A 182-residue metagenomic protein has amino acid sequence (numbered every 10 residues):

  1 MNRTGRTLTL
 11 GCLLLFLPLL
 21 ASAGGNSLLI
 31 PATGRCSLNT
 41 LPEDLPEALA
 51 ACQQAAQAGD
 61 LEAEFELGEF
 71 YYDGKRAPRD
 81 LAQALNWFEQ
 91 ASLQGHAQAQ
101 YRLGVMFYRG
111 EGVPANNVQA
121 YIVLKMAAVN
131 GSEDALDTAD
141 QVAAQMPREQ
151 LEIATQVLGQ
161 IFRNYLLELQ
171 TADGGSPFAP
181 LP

Functional and structural regions predicted by a protein language model:
N2-C12: Bacterial N-terminal signal peptides that target proteins for export
A21-A51, P182: N-terminal leader/linker segments that initiate helical-solenoid repeat arrays
L29-S37, E66-D73, R102-R109, D140-V142: Hydrophobic face of amphipathic alpha-helices that form TPR/SEL1-like repeat modules and related alpha-solenoid
N39, D44, Q57-D60, D73-K75 (+5 more regions): Short helix-capping/linker turns of helical repeat alpha-solenoids
A63, A99, A135-D137: TPR alpha-solenoid repeat register
L136-P182: Terminal, low-structured helical/coil segments at or just beyond the last alpha-helical repeat
